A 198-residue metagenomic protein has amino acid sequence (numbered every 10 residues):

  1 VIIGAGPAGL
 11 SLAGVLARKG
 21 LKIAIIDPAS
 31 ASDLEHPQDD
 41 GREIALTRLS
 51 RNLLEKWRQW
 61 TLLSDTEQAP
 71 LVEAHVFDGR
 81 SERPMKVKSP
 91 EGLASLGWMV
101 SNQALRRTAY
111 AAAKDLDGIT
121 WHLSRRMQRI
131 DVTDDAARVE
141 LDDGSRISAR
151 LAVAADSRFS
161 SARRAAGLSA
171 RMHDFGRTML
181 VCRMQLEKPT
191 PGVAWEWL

Functional and structural regions predicted by a protein language model:
V1-I25: N-terminal Rossmann-like FAD-binding beta1-loop-alpha1 element of flavoenzymes
A8, A31, F159: Conserved Rossmann-like nucleotide-cofactor binding loop
V15, T108, A112, R183: Rossmann-fold NAD(P)-dependent oxidoreductase module
A17-R42: Glycine-rich FAD pyrophosphate-binding loop
L46-T108, A112: Active-site-adjacent segment of FAD-dependent monooxygenases/related oxidoreductases
L54, A136-E140, L151-L198: Conserved FAD-binding catalytic core of PHBH/FMO-like flavoproteins
A113-M127: A conserved beta-strand/loop element that lines the FAD pocket in flavoprotein oxidoreductases
L123-A137: A conserved short coil-to-beta-strand element within the FAD-binding core of flavoproteins
